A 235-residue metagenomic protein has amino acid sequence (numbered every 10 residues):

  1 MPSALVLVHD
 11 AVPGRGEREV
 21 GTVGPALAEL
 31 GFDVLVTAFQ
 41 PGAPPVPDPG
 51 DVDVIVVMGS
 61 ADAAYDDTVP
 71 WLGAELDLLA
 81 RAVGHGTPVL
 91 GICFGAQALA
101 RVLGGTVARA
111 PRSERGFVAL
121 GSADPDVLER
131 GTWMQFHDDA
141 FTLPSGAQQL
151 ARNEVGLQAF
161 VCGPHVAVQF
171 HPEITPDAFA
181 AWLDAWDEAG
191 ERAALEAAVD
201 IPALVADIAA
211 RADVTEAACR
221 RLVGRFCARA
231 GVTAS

Functional and structural regions predicted by a protein language model:
M1-H85, E196-S235: N-terminal beta1-alpha1 cap of cysteine-dependent amidohydrolase-like domains
S3-L7, A108, S122-S235: Amide-donor transfer/coupling interface in amidating biosynthetic enzymes
G16-E17, V46, D66-T68, A100-V102 (+3 more regions): Short glycine-/acidic-enriched loop or helix-start segments at secondary-structure transitions that form or flank
R18, Q97, R115, T142 (+1 more regions): Short alpha-helical
P41-P45, R115-F117, F141, L157-A159: A short acidic, often aromatic-flanked loop/helix-cap motif at beta-alpha or helix-coil junctions that lines enzyme
G50, S113, S145: Structured loop/turn residues at beta-strand edges in well-structured enzyme cores
V57-D124: Cysteine-nucleophile active-site neighborhood
